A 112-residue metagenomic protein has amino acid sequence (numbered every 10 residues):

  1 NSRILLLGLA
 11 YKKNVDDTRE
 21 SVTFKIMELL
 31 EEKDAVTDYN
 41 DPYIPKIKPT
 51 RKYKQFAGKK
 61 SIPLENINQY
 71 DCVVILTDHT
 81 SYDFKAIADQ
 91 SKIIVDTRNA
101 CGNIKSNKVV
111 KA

Functional and structural regions predicted by a protein language model:
N1-A112: Structural/interface elements that position substrates and couple domains in central-metabolism enzymes
